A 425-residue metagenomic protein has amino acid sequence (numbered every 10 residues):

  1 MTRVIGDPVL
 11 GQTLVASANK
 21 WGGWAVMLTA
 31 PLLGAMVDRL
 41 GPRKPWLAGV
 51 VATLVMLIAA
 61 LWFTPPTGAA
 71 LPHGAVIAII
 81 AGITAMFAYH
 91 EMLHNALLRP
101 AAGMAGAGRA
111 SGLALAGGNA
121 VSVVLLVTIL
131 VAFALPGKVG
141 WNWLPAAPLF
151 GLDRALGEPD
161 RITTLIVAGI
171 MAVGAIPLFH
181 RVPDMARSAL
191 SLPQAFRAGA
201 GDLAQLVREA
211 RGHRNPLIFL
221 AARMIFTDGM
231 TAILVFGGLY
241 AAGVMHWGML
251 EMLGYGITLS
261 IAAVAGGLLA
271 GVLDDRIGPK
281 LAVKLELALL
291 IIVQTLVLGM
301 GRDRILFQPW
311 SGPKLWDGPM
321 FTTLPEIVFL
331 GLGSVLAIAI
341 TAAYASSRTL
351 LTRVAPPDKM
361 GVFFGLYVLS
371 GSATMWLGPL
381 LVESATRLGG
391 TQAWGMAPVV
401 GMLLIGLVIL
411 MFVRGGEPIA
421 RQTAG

Functional and structural regions predicted by a protein language model:
M1-Q12, V235-Y255: Short amphipathic helix-loop junctions that connect adjacent transmembrane helices in Major Facilitator Superfamily/SLC
L28-P42, A265-P279, M300, I305 (+1 more regions): Helix-to-loop junctions at the C-terminal end of transmembrane segments in multipass secondary transporters
V37-A52, D275-I291: Cytoplasmic membrane-interface "Motif A"-like loop-to-helix N-cap segments of 12-TM Major Facilitator Superfamily
R43, F133-A168, W316, F321-L324 (+1 more regions): A membrane-interface helix-boundary motif in multi-pass transporters
G49-A70, L289-T322: C-terminal ends and interior cores of transmembrane alpha-helices in multi-pass membrane transporters/permeases
W62-F63, I170-R181, M300, M396-G425: Multi-pass alpha-helical transporter architecture, strongest for 12-TM Major Facilitator/SLC carriers used
Y89-A102, A342-A355: Intracellular juxtamembrane helix-capping segments at the cytosolic ends of symmetry-related transmembrane helices
P183-L220, W316-M320: Juxtamembrane intracellular "pre-TM" segments in multi-pass secondary transporters
